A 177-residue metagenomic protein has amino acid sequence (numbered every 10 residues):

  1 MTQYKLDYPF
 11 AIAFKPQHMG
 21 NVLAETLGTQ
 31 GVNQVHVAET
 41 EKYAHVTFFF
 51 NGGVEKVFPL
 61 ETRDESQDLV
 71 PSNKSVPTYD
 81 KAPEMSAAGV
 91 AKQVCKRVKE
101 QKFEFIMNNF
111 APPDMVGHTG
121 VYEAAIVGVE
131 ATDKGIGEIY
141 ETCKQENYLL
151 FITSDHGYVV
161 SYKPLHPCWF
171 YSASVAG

Functional and structural regions predicted by a protein language model:
M1-G177: Feature captures the catalytic ectodomains and active-site-proximal regions of enzymes that hydrolyze or transfer
